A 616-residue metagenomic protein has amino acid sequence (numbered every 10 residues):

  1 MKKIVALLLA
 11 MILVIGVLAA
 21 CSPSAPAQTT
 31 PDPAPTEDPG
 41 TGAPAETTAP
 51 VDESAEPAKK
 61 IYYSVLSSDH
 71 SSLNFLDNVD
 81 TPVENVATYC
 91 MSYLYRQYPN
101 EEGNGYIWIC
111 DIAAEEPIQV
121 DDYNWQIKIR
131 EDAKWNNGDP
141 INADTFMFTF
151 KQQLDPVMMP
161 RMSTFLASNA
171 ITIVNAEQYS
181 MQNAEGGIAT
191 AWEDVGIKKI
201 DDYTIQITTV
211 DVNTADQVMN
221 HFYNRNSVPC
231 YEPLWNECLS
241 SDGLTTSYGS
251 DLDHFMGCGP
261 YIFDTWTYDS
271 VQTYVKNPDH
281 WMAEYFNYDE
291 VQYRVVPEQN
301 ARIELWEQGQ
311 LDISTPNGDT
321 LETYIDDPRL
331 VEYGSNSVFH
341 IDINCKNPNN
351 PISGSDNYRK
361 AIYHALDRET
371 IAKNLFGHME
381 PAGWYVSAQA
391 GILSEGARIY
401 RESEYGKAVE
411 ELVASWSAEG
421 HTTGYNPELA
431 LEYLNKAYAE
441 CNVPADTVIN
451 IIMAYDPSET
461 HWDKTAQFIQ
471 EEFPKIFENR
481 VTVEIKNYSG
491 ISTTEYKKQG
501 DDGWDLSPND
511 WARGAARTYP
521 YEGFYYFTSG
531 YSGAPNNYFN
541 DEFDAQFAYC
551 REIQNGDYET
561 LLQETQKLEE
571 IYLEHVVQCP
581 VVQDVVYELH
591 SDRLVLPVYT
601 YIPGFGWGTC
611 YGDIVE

Functional and structural regions predicted by a protein language model:
A19-T30: Bacterial lipoprotein signal-peptidase II cleavage site
V65-V120, M256-G257: N-terminal lobe/hinge region of extracytoplasmic solute-binding protein
P99-N100, E193, T209-N213, N220-F286 (+2 more regions): Gly/Pro-rich hinge or "lid" segments in bacterial periplasmic/extracellular proteins
A114-N169, Q206, R302, I352-G354 (+2 more regions): Aromatic- and charge-enriched surface segment that lines or borders ligand/interaction sites
R161-C238: Surface-exposed binding/hinge segments that line and control ligand-binding clefts or catalytic entry sites
D264-P278, Q292-N350, E369, N374-L375: Extracellular/periplasmic solute-recognition and catalytic clefts
V271, A365-E404, H461-E471, Q499-E616: Detector for C-terminal structural segments
G354-E471, K475, K567: Append "and occasionally in soluble cytosolic enzymes with long acidic Gly/Pro-rich linkers
